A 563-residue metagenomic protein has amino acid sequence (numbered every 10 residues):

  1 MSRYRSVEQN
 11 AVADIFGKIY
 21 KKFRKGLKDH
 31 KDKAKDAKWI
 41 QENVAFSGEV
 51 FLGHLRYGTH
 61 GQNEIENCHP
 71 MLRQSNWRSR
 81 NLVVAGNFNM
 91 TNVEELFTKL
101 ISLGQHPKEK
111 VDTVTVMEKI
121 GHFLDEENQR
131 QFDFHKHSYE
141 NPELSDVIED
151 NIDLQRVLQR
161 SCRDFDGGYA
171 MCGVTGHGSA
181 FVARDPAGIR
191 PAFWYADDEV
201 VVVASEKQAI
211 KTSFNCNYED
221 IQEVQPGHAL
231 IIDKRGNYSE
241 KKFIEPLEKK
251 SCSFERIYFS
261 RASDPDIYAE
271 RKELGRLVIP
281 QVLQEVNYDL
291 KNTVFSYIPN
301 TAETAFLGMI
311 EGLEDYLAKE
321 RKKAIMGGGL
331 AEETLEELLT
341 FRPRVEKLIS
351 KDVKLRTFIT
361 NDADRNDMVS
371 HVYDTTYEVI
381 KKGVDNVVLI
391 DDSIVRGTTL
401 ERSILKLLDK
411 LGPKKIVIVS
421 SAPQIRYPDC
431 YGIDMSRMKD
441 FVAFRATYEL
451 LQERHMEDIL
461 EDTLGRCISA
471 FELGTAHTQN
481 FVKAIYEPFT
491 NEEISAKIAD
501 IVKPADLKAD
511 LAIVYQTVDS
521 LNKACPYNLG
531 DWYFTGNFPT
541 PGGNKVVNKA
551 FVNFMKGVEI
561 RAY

Functional and structural regions predicted by a protein language model:
M1-Q225, I231-V294, I298-P299: Conserved short alpha-helical segments that host acidic/polar catalytic motifs at enzyme active sites
L27-K38, Q131-D153, D315-R342, Q452-T463 (+1 more regions): Short mixed-charge
T59-G61, N92, A180-F181, I189-P191 (+7 more regions): Flexible loop/turn segments at secondary-structure boundaries
C162, H177-S179, R184, A196 (+8 more regions): PRPP-dependent phosphoribosyltransferase catalytic core
D164-G167, E270-K291, T304, M309-G312 (+2 more regions): Phosphate/ATP-binding catalytic cores across multiple sugar-kinase/actin-like superfamilies, primarily ASKHA
G236-S251, Y297-G329, L335: Terminal amphipathic helices with adjacent charged low-complexity linkers/tails
Y288-T301, V417, L511-T517: Short glycine-rich phosphate-binding loop at a beta-alpha junction
F295, A302-M309, L313, V345 (+2 more regions): Extended, hydrophobic alpha-helical segments in both membrane/secreted and soluble proteins
